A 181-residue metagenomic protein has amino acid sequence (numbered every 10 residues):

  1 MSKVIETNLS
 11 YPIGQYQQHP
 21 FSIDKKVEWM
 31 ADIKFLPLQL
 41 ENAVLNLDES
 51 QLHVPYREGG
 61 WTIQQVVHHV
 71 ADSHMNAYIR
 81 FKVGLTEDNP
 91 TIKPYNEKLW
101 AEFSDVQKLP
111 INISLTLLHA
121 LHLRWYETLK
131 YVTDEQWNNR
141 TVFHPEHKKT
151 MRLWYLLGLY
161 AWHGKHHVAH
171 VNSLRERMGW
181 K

Functional and structural regions predicted by a protein language model:
M1-Q17, L52-K98, Y126-E127, N138-K181: Short, contiguous alpha-helical
S2-E6, I23-K25, D32, N42 (+5 more regions): Small-residue-biased structural context
F21-R57: Short, contiguous, helix-prone interaction/anchoring segments in small proteins
K25, D32, E58, H69-S73 (+2 more regions): Alpha-helix N-cap/loop-to-helix boundary motif
V27, A31-K34, Q64, H68 (+4 more regions): A generic "alpha-helical surface" signal
W29, L52, G59, Q107 (+2 more regions): Residue-level recognition of alpha-helical structural elements
A31-A43, A101-N138: Acidic/histidine-rich alpha-helical segments that form the ligand environment of transition-metal centers
